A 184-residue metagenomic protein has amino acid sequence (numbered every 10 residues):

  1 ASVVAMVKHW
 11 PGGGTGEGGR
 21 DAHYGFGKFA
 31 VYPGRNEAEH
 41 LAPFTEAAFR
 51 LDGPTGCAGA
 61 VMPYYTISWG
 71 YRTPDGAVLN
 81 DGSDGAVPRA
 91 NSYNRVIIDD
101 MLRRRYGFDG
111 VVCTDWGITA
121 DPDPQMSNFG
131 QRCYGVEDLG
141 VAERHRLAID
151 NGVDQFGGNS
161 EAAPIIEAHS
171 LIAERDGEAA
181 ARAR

Functional and structural regions predicted by a protein language model:
A1-R184: Glycoside hydrolase catalytic-domain context in secreted enzymes
